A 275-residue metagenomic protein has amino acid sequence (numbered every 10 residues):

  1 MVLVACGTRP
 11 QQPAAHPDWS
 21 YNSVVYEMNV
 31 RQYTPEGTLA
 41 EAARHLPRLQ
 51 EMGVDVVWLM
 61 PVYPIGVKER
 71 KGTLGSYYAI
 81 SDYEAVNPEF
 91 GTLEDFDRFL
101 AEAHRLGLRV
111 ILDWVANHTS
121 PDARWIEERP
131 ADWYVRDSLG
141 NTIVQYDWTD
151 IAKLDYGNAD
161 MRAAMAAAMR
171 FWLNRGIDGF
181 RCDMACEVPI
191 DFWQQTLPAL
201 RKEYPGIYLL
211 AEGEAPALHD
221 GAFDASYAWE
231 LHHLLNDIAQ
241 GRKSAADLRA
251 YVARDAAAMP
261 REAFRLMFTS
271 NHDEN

Functional and structural regions predicted by a protein language model:
R9-V25, R31-A40, R44-D55, P61-R175 (+2 more regions): Substrate-binding/active-site clefts of carbohydrate-active enzymes
D18, Q50, L173-N174, R254-R261 (+1 more regions): Acidic (Asp/Glu)-rich catalytic clusters
E27, V56-P61, F180-D183, L210-E212 (+1 more regions): Short beta-strand segments
V30, Y156, W229-L231, S270-N271: Active-site donor-binding loop signature of nucleotide-sugar glycosyltransferases
R31-Y33, P64-I65, A116-N117, D178 (+3 more regions): Short, solvent-exposed loop/turn segments at secondary-structure junctions
L100, A167, D178, D183-R265: Active-site-proximal helices and loops of the catalytic beta/alpha 8
